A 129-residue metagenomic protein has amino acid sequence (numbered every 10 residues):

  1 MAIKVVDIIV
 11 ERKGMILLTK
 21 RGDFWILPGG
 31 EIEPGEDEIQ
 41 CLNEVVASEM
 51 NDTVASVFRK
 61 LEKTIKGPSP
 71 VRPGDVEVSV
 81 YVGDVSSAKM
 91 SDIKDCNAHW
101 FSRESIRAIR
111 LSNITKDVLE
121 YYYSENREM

Functional and structural regions predicted by a protein language model:
M1-I16: Conserved N-terminal beta-strand and adjoining loop/helix that marks the start of the Nudix/MutT-like hydrolase domain
I3-K4, K63-K89, H99, E125: Active-site-adjacent beta-strand/loop module that shapes the phosphate/pyrophosphate-binding cleft
R12-D52: Conserved Nudix-box catalytic region and its N-terminal flanking loop in Nudix hydrolases and closely related
T19-G22, D84, F101: Generic beta-structure capping elements
T53-K63: A short coil-to-beta-strand element that immediately follows conserved catalytic motifs
V82, M90-Y122: NUDIX/MutT-family hydrolases
Y123-M129: Generic C-terminal helix-cap and adjacent flexible tail
